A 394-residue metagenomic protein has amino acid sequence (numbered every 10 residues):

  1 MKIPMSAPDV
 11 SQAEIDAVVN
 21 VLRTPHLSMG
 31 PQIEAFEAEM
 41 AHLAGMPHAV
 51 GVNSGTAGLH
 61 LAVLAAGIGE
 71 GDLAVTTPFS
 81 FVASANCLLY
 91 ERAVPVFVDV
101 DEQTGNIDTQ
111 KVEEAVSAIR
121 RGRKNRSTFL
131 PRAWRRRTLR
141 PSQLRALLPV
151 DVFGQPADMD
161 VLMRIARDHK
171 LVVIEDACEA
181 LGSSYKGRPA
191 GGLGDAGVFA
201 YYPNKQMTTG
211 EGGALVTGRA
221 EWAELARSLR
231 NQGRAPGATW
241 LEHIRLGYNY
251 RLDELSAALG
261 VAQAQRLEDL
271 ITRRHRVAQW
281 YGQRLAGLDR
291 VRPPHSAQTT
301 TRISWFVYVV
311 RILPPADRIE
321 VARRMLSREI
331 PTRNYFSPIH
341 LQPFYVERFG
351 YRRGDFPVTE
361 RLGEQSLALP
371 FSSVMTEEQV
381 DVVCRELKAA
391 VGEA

Functional and structural regions predicted by a protein language model:
M1-L27, P31, P370: N-terminal "arm"/small-domain region of PLP-dependent enzymes with the aminotransferase-like
H26-L73, C87-L89, F97-D99, R123-L139 (+1 more regions): Phosphate-binding glycine-rich loop
E34-A38, M46-P47, D99, Q110 (+6 more regions): PLP-dependent aminotransferase class I/II
S80-A85: Conserved coil-to-alpha-helix start sites within the AMP-binding
N86-L88, I165, L255: Hydrophobic/aromatic ligand-binding patch that stacks against planar heteroaromatic rings of cofactors or nucleotides
R92: Structured binding elements
G105-T209, A214-V216, E221: Active-site phosphate-binding strand-loop segment of PLP-dependent enzymes
